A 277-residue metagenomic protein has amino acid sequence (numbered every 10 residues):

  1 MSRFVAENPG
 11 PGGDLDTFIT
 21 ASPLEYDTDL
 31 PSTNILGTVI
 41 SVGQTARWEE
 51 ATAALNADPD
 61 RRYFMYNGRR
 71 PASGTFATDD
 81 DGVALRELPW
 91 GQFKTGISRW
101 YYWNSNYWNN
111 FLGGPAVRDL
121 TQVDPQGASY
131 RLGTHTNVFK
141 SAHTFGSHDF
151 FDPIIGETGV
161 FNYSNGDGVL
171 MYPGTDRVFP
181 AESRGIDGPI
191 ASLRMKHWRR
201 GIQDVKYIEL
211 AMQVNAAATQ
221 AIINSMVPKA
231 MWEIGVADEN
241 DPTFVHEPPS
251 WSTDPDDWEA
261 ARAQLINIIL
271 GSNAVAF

Functional and structural regions predicted by a protein language model:
M1-E25, G114-F277: Catalytic domains of carbohydrate-active enzymes that cleave complex glycans
M1-G114: Catalytic-core regions of glycoside hydrolase
